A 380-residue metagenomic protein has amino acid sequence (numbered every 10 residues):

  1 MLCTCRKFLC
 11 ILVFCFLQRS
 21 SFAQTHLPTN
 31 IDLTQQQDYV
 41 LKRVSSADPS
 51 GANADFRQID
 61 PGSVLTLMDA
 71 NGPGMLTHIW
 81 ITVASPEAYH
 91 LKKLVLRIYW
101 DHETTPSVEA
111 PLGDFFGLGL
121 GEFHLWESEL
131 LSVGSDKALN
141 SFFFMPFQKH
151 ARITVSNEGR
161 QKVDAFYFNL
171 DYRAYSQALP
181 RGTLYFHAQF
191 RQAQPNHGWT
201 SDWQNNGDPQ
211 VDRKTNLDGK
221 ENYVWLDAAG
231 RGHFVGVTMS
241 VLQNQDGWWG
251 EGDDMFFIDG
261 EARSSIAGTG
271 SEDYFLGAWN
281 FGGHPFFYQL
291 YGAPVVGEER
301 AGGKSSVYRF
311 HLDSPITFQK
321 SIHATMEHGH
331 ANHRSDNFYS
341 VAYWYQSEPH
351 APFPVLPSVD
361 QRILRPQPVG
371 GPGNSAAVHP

Functional and structural regions predicted by a protein language model:
M1-C5: N-terminal secretory signal peptides that target proteins for export/translocation
K7-S20: Bacterial N-terminal signal peptides
Q24-P380: Beta-strand-centric surfaces of beta-sandwich/beta-rich domains
